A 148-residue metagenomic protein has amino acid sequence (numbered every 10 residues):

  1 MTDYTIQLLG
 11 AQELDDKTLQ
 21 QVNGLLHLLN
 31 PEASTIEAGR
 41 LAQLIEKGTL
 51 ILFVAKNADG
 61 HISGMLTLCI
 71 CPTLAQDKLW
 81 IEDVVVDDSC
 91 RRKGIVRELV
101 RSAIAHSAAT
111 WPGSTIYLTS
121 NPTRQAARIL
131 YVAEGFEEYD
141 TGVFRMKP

Functional and structural regions predicted by a protein language model:
M1-K17: Conserved N-terminal entry element of GNAT/NAT acetyltransferase domains
Q20-T35: Helix-loop element at the rim of GNAT/NAT acetyltransferase active sites that forms part of the acceptor-substrate
P31-L52: Active-site rim helix/loop that mediates acceptor-substrate recognition in acyltransferases
V54, H61-I70, W80, V85: Conserved beta-strand in the GNAT
I70-C71, M146: A short acidic/small-residue loop/turn micro-motif
V86, R92-A105, I129, A133: Conserved acetyl-CoA-binding loop-helix of GNAT-fold acetyltransferases
R97, P122-D140, M146: Conserved active-site alpha-helix within GNAT-family acetyltransferase domains
A108-S120: Conserved GNAT acetyl-CoA-binding A-motif
